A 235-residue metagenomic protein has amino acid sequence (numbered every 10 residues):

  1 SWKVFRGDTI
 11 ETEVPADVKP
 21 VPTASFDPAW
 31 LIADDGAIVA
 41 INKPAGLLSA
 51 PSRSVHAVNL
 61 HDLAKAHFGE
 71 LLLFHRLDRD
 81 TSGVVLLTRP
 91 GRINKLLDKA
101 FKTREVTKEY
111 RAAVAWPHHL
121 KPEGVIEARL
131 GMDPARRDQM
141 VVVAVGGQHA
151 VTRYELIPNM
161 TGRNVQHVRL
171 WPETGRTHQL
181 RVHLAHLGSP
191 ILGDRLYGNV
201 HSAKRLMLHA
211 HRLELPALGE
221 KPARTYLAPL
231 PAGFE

Functional and structural regions predicted by a protein language model:
S1-E235: RNA pseudouridine synthases
